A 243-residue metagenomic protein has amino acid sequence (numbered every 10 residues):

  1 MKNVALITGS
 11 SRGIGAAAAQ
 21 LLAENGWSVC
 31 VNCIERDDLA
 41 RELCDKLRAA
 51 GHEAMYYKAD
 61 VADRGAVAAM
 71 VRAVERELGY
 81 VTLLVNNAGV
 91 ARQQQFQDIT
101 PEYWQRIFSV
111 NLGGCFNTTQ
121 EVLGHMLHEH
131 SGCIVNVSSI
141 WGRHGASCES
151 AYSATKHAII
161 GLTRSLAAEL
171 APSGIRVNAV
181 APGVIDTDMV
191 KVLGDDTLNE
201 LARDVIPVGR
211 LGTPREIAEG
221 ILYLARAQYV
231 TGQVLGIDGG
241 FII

Functional and structural regions predicted by a protein language model:
S11-R12: Conserved glycine-rich cofactor-binding loop
N25-E42: Conserved glycine-rich Rossmann-like NAD(P)H-binding loop of the short-chain dehydrogenase/reductase
Q95-F96, Y103-F108, L198, A202: Substrate-binding pocket helix/loop in short-chain dehydrogenase/reductase
F116, T213-I237, I242: C-terminal substrate-recognition "lid" of short-chain dehydrogenase/reductases
T119, T155, T163: Active-site helix of classical SDR
G124, A168-P172: Alpha-helical segment proximal to the catalytic Tyr-Lys
S139: Residue(s) in the substrate-gating loop at a strand-loop-helix junction that position the organic substrate next
